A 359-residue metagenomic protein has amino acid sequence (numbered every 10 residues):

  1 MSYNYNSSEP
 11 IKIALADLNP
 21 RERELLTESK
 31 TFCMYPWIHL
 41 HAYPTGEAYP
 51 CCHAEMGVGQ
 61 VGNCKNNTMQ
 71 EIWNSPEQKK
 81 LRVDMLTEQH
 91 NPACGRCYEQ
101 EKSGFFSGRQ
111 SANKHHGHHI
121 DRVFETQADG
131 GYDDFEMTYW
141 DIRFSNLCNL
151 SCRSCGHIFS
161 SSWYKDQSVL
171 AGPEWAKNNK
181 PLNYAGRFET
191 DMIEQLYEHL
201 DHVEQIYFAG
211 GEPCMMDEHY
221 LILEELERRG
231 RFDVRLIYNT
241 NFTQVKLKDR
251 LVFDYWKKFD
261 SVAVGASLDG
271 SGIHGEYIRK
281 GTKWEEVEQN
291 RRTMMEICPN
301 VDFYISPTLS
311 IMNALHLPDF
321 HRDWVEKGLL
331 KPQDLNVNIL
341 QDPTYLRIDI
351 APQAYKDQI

Functional and structural regions predicted by a protein language model:
M1-N67, E71, A112-G117, Y164 (+3 more regions): Radical SAM enzyme [4Fe-4S]-AdoMet core and its adjacent flexible, acidic and glycine-rich loops/tails across
D17-R21, H39, P76-T87, E136-R143: Short, intrinsically disordered, charge-biased short linear motifs at domain edges
L26, E55-E99: Membrane-interface junctions of multi-pass transporters
P50-H53, H90-K102, L147-H157: Local cysteine-cluster metal-coordination motifs and their immediate loop/turn environment, predominantly Fe-S cluster
S103-T138, C148-L150, A171: Recognition helices and adjacent regulatory flanks at domain boundaries
M137-L147, G156-F188, L200-D217, R229-K248 (+3 more regions): Core AdoMet radical
E194-H199, L223-R229, F253-K257, M294: Leucine-rich repeat
E218-E224, L247-D254, H316-P318: Distinct, well-ordered alpha-helical segments
